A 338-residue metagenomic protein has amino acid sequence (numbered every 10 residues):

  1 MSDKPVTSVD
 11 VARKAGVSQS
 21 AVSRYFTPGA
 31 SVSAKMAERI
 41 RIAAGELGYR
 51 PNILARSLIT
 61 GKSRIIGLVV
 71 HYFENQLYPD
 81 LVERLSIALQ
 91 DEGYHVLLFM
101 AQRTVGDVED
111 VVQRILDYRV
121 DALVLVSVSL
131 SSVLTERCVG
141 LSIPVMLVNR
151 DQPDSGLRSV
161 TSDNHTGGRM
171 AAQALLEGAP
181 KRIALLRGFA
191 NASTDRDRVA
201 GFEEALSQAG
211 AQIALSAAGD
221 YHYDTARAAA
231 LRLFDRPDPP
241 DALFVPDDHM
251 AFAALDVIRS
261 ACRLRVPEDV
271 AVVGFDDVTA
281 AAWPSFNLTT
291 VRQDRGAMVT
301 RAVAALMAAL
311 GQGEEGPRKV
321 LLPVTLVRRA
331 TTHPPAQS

Functional and structural regions predicted by a protein language model:
M1-R64: N-terminal helix-turn-helix DNA-binding module of bacterial transcription factors
M1-V6, I65-Q173, E177, L233-D235: Alpha-helical recognition/docking segments in bacterial nutrient-uptake and carbohydrate-utilization systems
Q19-A21, L58-E74, R84, R182-F189: Short beta-strand segments enriched in small/hydrophobic residues
I53, V70-D80, L98-D107, R150 (+6 more regions): Hinge/beta->alpha junction and helix N-cap segments in small-molecule ligand-binding domains
D91-E92, L141, A205-Q212, R236-P239 (+1 more regions): Short helix-capping segments at alpha-helix termini
R119-S127, A184-L186, A217, P237-D247 (+1 more regions): Periplasmic-binding protein-like
R236-S338: Flexible loop/turn connectors
